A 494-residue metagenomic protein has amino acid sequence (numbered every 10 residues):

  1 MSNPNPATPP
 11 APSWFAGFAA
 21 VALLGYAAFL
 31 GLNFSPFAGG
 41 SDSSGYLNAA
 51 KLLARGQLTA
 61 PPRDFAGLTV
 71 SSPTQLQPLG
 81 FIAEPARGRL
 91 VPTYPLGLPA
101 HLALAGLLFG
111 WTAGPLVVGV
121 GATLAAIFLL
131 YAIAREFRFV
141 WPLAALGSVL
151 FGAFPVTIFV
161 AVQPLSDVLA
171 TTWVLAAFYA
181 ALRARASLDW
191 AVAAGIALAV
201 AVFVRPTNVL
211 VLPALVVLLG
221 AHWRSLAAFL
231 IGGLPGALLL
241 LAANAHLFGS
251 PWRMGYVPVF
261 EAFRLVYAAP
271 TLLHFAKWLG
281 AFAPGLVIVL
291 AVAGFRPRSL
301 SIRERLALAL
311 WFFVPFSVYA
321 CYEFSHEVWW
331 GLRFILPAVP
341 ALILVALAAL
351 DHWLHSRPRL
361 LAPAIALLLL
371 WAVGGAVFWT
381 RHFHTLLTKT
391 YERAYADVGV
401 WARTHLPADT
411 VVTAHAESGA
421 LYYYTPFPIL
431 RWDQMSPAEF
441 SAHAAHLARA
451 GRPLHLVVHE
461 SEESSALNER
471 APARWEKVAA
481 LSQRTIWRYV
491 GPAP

Functional and structural regions predicted by a protein language model:
W14-L23, I196, L230-L238, S301-R305 (+3 more regions): Signature aromatic-anchored transmembrane alpha helix within multi-pass, membrane-resident enzymes that catalyze glycan
S41, P115-A122, W141, L146-A176 (+4 more regions): Multi-pass, polyprenyl lipid-linked donor-dependent membrane glycosyltransferases
K51, R55-L98, L102-L108, F260-V266: Interfacial juxtamembrane loops and adjacent helix segments that form the catalytic/substrate-binding surfaces
E84, L241, A245-L300, A320-C321 (+2 more regions): Membrane-lumen/periplasm interface segments of multi-pass, membrane-embedded glycan/lipid transferases
L104, G114-R138, A176: Transmembrane-helix motifs of polytopic, lipid-linked glycan transferases
I127, V217-G220, G280-A309, F313-F316 (+1 more regions): Hydrophobic, aromatic-rich transmembrane alpha-helices and their immediate juxtamembrane boundary segments
A180-S187, V192, L210-A237, A262-F263 (+1 more regions): Perimembrane helix-loop-helix junctions
A364-E417, A448: Membrane-embedded, lumen/periplasm-facing catalytic core of multi-pass transferases that use lipid-linked donors
